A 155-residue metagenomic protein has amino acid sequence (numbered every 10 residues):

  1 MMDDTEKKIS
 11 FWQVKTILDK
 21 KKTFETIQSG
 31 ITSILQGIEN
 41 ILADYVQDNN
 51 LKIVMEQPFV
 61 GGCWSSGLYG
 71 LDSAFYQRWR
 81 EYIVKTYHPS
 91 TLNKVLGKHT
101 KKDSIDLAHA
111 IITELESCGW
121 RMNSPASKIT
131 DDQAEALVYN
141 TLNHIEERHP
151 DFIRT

Functional and structural regions predicted by a protein language model:
M1-T155: Phosphate- and other anionic-substrate recognition elements at nucleic-acid/protein interfaces
